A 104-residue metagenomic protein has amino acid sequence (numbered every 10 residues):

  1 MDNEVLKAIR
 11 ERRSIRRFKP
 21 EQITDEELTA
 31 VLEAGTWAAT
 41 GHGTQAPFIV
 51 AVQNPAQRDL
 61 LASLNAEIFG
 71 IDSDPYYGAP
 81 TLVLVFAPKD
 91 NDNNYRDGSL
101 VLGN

Functional and structural regions predicted by a protein language model:
M1-N104: Acidic, surface-exposed loops and disordered segments
